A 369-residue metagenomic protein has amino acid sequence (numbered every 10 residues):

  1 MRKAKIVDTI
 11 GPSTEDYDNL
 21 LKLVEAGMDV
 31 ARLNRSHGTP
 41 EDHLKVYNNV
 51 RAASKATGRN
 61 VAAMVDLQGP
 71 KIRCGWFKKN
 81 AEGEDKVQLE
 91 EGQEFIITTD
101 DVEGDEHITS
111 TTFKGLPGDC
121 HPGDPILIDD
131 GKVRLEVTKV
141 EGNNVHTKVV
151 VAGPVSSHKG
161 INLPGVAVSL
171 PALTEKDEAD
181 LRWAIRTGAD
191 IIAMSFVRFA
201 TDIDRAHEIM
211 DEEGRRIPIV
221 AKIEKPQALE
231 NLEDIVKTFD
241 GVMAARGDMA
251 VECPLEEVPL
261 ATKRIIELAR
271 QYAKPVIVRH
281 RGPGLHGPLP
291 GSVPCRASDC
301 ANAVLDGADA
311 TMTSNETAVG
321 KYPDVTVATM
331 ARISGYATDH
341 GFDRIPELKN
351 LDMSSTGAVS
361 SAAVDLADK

Functional and structural regions predicted by a protein language model:
M1-K369: Non-catalytic helical/linker scaffolds that mediate oligomerization, partner binding, and domain coupling around large
